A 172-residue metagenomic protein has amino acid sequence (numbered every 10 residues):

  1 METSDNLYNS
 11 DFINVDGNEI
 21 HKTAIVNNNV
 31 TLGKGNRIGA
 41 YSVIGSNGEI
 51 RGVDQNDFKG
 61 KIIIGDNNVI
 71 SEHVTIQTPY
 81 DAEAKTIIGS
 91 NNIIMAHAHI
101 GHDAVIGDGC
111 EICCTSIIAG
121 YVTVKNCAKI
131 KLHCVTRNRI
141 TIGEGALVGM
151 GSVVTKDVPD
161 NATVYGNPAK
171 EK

Functional and structural regions predicted by a protein language model:
M1-D16, R37-I62, D66, E72-T75 (+3 more regions): Glycine-rich hexapeptide-repeat left-handed beta-helix
H21, H102: Histidine-centered active-site/metal-ligand motif
H99: Phosphate/pyrophosphate-binding betaalpha-module
